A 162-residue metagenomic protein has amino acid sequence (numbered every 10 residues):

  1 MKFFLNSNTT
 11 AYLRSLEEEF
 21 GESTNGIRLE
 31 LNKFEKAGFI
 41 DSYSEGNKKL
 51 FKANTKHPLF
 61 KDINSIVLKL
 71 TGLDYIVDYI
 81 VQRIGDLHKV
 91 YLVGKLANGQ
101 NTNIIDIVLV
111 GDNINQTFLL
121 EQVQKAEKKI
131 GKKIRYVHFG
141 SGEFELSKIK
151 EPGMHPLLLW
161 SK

Functional and structural regions predicted by a protein language model:
M1-N32, K36-G85, A97-T102, D112-K162: Catalytic core of pol beta-like nucleotidyltransferases
G21, V90-Y91: Short gly/ser/thr-rich secondary-structure transition/capping motifs
L92-L96: Short helix-loop-helix/strand-helix junction enriched in hydrophobic and basic residues
I105: Change "...and in nucleic-acid phosphodiester-cleaving endonucleases..." to "...and in nucleic-acid processing enzymes
V108-V110: Short hydrophobic/aromatic beta-strand micro-patches that form the beta-sheet surface supporting nucleotide- or nucleic
